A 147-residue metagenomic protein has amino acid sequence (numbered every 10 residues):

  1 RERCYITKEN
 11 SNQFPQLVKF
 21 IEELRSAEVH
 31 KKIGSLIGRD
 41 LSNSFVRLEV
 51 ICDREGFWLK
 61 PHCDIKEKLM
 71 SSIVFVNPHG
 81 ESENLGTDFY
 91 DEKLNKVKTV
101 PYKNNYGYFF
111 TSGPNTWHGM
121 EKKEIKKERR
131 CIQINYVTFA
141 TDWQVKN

Functional and structural regions predicted by a protein language model:
R1-L36: Non-heme Fe(II)/2-oxoglutarate
Y5-S11, K32-I33, V46-V50, K93-N95 (+1 more regions): Short amphipathic alpha-helical segments, especially helix-boundary/capping motifs
L17-F20, F57-P61: Short secondary-structure capping micro-motifs at structural edges
E22, S35, R39-S42, P61-I65: Short, conserved, surface-exposed binding loops centered on an aromatic residue
G38-E49, E83: A short coil-to-beta-strand element that immediately follows conserved catalytic motifs
I51, G56-F57, C63-K68, P78-N147: Catalytic core of Fe(II)/2-oxoglutarate
F75: Short hydrophobic/aromatic beta-strand micro-patches that form the beta-sheet surface supporting nucleotide- or nucleic
